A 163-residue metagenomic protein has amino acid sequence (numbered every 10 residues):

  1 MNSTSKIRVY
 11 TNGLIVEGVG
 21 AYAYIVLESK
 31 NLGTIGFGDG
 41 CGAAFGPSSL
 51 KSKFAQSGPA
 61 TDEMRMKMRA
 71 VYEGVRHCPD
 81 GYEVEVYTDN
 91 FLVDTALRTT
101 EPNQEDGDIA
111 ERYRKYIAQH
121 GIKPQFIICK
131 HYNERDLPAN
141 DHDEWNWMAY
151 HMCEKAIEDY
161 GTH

Functional and structural regions predicted by a protein language model:
M1-R65, H77: RNase H-like nuclease fold core
S5-K6, G81-E83, I122: Short coil/turn segments at beta-strand junctions that form active-site/ligand-binding loops
G18-G20, G36, G40, Y87 (+1 more regions): C-terminal functional segments of enzyme domains
A60-M66, G107, D143: Conserved phosphate-coordination/catalytic loops
R65-Y82: Metal-dependent nuclease catalytic cores in nucleic-acid-processing enzymes, especially RNase H-like/related
